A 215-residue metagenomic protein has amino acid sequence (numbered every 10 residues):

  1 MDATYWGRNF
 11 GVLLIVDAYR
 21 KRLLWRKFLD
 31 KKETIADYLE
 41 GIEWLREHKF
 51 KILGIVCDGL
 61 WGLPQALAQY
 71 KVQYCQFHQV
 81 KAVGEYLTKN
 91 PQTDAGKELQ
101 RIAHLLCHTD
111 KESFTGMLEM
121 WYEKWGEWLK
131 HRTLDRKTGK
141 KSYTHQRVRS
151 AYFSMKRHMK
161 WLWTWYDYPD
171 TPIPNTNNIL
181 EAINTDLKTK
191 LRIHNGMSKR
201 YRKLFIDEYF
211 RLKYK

Functional and structural regions predicted by a protein language model:
M1-W61, Q65, Q69, H158 (+1 more regions): RNase H-like nuclease fold core
D17, K32, T93, H194-G196: A short hydrophobic/aromatic micro-motif that marks alpha-helical segments and, especially, helix-coil
L23-K27, D37-I42, K49-I52, Q79-A82 (+3 more regions): Glycine-rich loops and low-complexity Gly/Arg-rich segments that provide flexible linkers or classic glycine-based
F50-W61, L67, Q100-K215: Acidic/histidine-rich catalytic cores and adjacent linkers of DNA breakage/strand-transfer/modification proteins
G54-Q100: Conserved beta-strand -> loop -> alpha-helix junction used to position metal-binding or nucleic-acid-contacting
